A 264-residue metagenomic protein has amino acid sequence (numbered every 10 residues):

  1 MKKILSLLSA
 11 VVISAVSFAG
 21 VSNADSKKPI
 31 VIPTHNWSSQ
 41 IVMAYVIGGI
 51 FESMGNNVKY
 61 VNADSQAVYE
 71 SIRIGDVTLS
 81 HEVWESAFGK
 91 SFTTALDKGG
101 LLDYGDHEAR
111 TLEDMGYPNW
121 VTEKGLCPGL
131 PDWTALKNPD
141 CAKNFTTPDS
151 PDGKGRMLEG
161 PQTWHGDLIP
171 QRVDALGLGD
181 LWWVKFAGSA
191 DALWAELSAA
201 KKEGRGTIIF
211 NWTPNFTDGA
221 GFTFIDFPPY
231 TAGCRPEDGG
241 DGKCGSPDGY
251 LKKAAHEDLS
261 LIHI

Functional and structural regions predicted by a protein language model:
S14-S22: C-terminal segment of classical bacterial N-terminal signal peptides
S26-S39, N56-V61, G153-L158: Short, well-ordered beta-strand elements
W37-S38, N56-R73, V184-E196: Short helix-initiation/N-cap motifs at beta->coil->alpha
A44, A63-G100, A192, A199-A200 (+1 more regions): Pocket-flanking alpha-helical
I47-M54, A135, D140-W183: Ligand-binding cleft/hinge of the Venus flytrap
V77-E82, R156-P236: Ligand-binding pocket segment of bilobal, Venus flytrap-like solute-binding proteins
G100-L158: A conserved helix-loop-strand patch within extracytoplasmic ligand-binding domains of the periplasmic binding
I262-I264: Conserved small/polar residues in nucleotide/adenosyl-binding loops
